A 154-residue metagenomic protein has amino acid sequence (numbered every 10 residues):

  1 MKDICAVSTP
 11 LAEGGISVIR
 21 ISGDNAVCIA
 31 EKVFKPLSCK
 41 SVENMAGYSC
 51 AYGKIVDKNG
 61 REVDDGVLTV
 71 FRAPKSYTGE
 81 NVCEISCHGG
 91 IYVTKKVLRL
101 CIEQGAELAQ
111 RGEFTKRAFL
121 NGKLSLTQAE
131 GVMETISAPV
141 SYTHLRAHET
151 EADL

Functional and structural regions predicted by a protein language model:
M1-L145: A glycine-rich (often HGG/GG-containing) alpha/beta subdomain
A147, E151-L154: Single conserved hydrophobic/aromatic residue that forms the stacking wall/gate of nucleotide- or nucleobase-binding
